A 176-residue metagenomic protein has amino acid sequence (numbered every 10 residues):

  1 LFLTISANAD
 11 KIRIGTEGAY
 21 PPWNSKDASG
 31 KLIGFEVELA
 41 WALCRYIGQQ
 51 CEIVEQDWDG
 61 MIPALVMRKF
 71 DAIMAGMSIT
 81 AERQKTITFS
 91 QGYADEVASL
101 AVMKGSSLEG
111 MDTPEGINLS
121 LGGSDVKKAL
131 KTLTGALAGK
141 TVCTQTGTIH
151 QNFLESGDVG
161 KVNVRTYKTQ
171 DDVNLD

Functional and structural regions predicted by a protein language model:
T4-S6: N-terminal signal peptide c-region/cleavage motif recognized by signal peptidases
D10-M77, K85, Y167: Extracytoplasmic small-molecule ligand-binding "clamshell" domains of the periplasmic binding protein/Venus flytrap
E17-A19, Q56-D59, R68-F70, M77-T80 (+5 more regions): Solvent-exposed coil/turn segments that connect beta secondary-structure elements in extracytoplasmic/periplasmic
K26, D112-T113, L154-E155: Short, well-ordered secondary-structure micro-motifs
V37, W41-R45, D59, P63 (+6 more regions): Solvent-exposed, polar/charged alpha-helical surfaces in well-ordered, non-transmembrane soluble domains, broadly
C44-E55, A136-G139, S156-D172: A local structural motif
Q49, S78, K85-Q151: A conserved helix-loop-strand patch within extracytoplasmic ligand-binding domains of the periplasmic binding
